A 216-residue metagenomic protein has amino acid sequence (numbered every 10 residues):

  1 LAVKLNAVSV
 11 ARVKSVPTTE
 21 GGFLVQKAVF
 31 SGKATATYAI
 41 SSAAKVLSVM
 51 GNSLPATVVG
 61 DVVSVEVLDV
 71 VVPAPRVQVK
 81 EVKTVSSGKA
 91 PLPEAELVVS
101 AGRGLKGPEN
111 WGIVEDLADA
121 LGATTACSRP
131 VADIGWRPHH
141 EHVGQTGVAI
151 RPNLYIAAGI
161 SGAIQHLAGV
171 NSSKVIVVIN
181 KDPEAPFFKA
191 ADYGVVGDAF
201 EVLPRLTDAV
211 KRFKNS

Functional and structural regions predicted by a protein language model:
L1-S216: N-terminal glycine-rich FAD/FM-binding segment characteristic of electron-transfer flavoproteins
